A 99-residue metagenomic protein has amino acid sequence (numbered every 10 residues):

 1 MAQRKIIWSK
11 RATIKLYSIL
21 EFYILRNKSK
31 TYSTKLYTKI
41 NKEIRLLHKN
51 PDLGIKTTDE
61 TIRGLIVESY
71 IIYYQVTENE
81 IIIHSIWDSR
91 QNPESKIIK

Functional and structural regions predicted by a protein language model:
M1-Y37: Arg/Lys-rich, positively charged N-terminal/basic patches that mediate binding to nucleic acids
A12, I40, Y74: GIY-YIG nuclease signature motif recognition
Y32-K35, D59, E94-K96: Solvent-exposed interaction patches of small proteins and small membrane subunits
N41-V67, P93: A short, surface-exposed loop/turn module that caps and links secondary-structure elements
V67-I71, Q75-K99: Enriched for short, Lys/Arg-rich terminal
